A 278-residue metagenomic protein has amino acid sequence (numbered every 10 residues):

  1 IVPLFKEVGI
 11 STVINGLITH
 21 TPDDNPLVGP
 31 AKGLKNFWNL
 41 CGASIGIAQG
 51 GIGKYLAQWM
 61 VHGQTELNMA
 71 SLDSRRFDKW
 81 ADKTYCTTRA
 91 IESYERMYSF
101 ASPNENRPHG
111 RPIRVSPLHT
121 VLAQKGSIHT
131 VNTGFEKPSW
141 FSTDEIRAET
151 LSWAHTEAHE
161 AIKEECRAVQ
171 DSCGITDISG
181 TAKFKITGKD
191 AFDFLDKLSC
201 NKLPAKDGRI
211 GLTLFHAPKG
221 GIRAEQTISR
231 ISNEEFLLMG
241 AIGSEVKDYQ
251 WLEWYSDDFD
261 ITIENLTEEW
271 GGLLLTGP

Functional and structural regions predicted by a protein language model:
I1-R114: C-terminal catalytic lobe of FAD-dependent flavoproteins
L67-N68, D73-P278: Glycine/proline-enriched, intrinsically flexible loops and inter-domain linkers
